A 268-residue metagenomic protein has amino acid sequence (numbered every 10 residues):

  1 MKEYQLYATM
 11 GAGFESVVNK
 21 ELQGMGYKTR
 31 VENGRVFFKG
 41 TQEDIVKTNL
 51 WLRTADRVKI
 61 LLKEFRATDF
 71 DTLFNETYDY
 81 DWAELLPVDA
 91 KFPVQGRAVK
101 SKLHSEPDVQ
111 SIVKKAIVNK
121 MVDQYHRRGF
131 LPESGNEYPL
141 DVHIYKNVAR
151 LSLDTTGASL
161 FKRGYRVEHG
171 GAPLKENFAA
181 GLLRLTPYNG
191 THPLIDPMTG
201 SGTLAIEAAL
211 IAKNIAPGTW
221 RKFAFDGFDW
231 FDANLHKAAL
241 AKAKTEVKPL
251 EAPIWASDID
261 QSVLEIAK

Functional and structural regions predicted by a protein language model:
K2-N136: Non-catalytic nucleic-acid substrate-recognition regions in nucleic-acid-modifying enzymes
E3, D89-K91, V148, T191 (+1 more regions): A general structural motif
N33, L153-T155, M198: Glycine-rich, histidine-containing beta strand-loop boundary motifs that form or position
Q95-R97, L160-R163, E246-K248: Short glycine/proline-rich turn/loop motifs
G129-Y145, G202: Positively charged, low-complexity, intrinsically disordered RNA-binding extensions
L140-T156: C-terminal edge-of-domain segments
L151-L185: SAM-dependent Rossmann-like transferase core, predominantly class I methyltransferases with a strong bias toward
L174-K268: Conserved S-adenosyl-L-methionine
